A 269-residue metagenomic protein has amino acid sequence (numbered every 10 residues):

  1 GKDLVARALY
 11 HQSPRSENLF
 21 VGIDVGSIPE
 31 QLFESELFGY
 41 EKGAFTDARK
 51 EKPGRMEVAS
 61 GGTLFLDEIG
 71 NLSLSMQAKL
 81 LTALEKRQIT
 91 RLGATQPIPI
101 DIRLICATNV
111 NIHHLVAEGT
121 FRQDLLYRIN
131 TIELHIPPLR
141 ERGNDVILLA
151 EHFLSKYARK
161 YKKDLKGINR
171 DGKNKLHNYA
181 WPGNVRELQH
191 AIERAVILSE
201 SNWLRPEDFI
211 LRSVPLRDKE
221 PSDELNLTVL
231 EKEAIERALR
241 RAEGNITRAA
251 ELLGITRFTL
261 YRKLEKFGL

Functional and structural regions predicted by a protein language model:
G1-D47, E57-S73, P138-G143, D164 (+1 more regions): Conserved post-Walker A coupling segment in P-loop NTPases
S13-N18, G93-R103, N111-P215, T228 (+1 more regions): Nucleotide-binding/hydrolysis machinery
V21, E51-G61, F65, S73-K79 (+2 more regions): AAA+/SF3 P-loop NTPase mechanochemical coupling elements
I23, L37, A59, D67 (+11 more regions): Conserved RecA-like P-loop NTPase ATPase core
G43-K50, K86-R91, H114: Short gly/ser/thr-rich secondary-structure transition/capping motifs
A78, T82, T90, T256-R262: Base-recognition residues in the alpha-helical recognition helix of bacterial helix-turn-helix
S222-L269: Bacterial C-terminal helix-turn-helix
